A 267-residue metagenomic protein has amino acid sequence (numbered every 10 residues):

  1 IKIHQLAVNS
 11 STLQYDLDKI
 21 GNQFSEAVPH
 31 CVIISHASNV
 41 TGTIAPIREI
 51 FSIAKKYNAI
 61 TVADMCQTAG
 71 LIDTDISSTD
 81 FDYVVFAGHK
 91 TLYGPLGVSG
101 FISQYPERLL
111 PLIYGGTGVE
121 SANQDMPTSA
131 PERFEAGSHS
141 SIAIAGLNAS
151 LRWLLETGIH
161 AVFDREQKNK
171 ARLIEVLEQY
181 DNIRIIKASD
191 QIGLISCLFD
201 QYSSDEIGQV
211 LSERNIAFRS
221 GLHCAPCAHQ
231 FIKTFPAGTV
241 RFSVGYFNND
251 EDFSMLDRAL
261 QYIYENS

Functional and structural regions predicted by a protein language model:
I1-S267: Pyridoxal 5′-phosphate
